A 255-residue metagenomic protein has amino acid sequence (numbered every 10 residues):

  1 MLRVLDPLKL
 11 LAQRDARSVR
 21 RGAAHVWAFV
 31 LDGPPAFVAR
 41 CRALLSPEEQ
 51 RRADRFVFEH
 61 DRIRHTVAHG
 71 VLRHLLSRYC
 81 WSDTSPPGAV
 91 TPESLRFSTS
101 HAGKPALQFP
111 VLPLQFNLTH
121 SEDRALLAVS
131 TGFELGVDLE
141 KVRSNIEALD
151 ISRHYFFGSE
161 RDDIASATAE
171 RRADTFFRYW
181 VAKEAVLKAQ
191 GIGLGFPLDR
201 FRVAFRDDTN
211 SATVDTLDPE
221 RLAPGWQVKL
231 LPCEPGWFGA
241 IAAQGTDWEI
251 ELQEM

Functional and structural regions predicted by a protein language model:
M1-M255: Core catalytic alpha/beta fold that binds nucleotide/phospho-ligands
